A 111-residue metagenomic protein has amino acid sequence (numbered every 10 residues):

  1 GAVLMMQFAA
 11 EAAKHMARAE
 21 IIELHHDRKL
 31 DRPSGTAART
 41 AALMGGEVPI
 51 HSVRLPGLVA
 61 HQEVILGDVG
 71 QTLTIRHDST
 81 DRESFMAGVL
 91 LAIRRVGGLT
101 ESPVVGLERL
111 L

Functional and structural regions predicted by a protein language model:
A2-A19: N-terminal Rossmann-like NAD(P) cofactor-binding subdomain of oxidoreductases, focused on the glycine-rich
M16-L111: C-terminal substrate-binding/catalytic lobe of Rossmann-fold NAD(P)-dependent oxidoreductases
